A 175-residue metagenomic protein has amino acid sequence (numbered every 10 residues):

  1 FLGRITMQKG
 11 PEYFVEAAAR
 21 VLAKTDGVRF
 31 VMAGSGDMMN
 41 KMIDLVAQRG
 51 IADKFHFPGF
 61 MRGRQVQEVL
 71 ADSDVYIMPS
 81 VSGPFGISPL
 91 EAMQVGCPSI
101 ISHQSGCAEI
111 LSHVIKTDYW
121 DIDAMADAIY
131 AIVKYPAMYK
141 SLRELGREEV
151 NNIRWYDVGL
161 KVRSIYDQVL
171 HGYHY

Functional and structural regions predicted by a protein language model:
F1-R20, F30, D37-I43, D123: A conserved mid-protein helix/loop that constitutes part of the nucleotide-sugar donor-binding site
I43-M61: Nucleotide-activated donor-binding/catalytic signature segment of Leloir-type glycosyltransferases, i.e., the conserved
F60-M61, E68-S73: Short alpha-helical donor nucleotide-sugar binding micro-motif in glycosyltransferases
V81: Aromatic "clamp/platform" in nucleotide-sugar-dependent glycosyltransferases that forms part of the donor/acceptor
G86-P89, C107: Short glycine/serine-rich donor-binding loops of glycosyltransferases
P98-I101: Short hydrophobic beta-strand element within catalytic cores of glycosyltransferases and related nucleotide-activated
V114-D123, A131-P136: Conserved acidic donor-binding segment of nucleotide-sugar-dependent glycosyltransferases
A137-H171: A charged, aromatic-enriched C-terminal amphipathic alpha-helix characteristic of glycosyltransferases across folds
